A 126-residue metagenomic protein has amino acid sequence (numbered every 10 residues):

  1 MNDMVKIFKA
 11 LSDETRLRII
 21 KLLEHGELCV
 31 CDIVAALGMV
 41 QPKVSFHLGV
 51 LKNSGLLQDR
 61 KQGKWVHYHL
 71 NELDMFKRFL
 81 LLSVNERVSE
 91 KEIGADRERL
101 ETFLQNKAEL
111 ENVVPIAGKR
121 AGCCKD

Functional and structural regions predicted by a protein language model:
N2-K43, G49, W65-M75: N-terminal helix-turn-helix DNA-binding core of bacterial DNA-binding proteins
H25, N53, H69, D74-D126: C-terminal regulatory/oligomerization modules of transcriptional regulators
